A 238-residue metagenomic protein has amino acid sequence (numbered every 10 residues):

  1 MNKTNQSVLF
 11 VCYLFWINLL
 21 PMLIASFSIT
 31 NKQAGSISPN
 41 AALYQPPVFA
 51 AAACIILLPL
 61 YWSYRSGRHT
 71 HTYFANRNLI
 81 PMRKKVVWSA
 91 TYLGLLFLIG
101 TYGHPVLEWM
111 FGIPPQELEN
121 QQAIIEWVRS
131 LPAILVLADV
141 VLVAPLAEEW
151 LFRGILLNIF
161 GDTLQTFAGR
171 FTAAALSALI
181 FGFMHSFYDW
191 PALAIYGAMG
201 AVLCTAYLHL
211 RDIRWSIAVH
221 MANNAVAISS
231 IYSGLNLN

Functional and structural regions predicted by a protein language model:
M1-V8, G67, H71: N-terminal juxtamembrane cytosolic/stromal segments of multi-pass membrane proteins
K3, S7, V11, A42 (+6 more regions): Hydrophobic, aromatic-rich alpha-helical transmembrane segments and their membrane-interface anchor motifs
N5-P21, W88-L96, A174-S177: Alpha-helical transmembrane segments
F10-H69, L118-Q122: Alpha-helical transmembrane segments in multi-pass membrane proteins
C12-S28, Q45-A50, L95-H104, S186 (+2 more regions): Hydrophobic alpha-helical transmembrane segments in multi-pass membrane proteins
S28-Q33, Y64, G112, H185-Y188 (+2 more regions): Short helix-capping/hinge motifs at transmembrane helix termini and TM-loop junctions
I37-A41, H71-A144, D162, I231-Y232 (+1 more regions): Juxtamembrane helix-loop-helix connectors linking adjacent transmembrane helices in multi-pass membrane enzymes
L98-T101, R129-N238: Transmembrane helix-loop-helix hairpins at the membrane interface of multi-pass integral membrane proteins
